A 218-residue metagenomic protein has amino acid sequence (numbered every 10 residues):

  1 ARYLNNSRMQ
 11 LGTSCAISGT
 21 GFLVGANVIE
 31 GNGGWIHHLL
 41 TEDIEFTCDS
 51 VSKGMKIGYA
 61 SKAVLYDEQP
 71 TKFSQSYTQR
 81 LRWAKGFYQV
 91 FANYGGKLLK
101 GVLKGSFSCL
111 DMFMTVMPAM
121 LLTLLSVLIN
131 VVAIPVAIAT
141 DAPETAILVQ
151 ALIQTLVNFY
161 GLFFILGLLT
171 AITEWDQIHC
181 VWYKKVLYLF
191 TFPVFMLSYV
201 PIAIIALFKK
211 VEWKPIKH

Functional and structural regions predicted by a protein language model:
A1-L39, L81, Y88, A92: Long helical/loop segments within the catalytic core of UDP-sugar-dependent glycosyltransferases, especially the large
A1-R2, Y77-L98, I165-L169, A206: Catalytic core of nucleotide-sugar-dependent glycosyltransferases
H38, T47-Y66: Catalytic donor-sugar/metal-binding loop of nucleotide-sugar-dependent glycosyltransferases
F46-T47, S76: Short, hydrophobic alpha-helical packing/hinge segments within bilobed ligand-binding/sensory domains
E68-K85, I216-H218: Nucleotide-sugar-dependent glycosyltransferase catalytic core
G96-M112, V136-H218: Juxtamembrane C-terminal module of membrane proteins
P118-L125, F159-G161: Select subsegments of transmembrane alpha-helices in polytopic membrane proteins, especially boundary-proximal
T123-T140: Hydrophobic, aromatic-rich transmembrane alpha-helices and their immediate juxtamembrane boundary segments
